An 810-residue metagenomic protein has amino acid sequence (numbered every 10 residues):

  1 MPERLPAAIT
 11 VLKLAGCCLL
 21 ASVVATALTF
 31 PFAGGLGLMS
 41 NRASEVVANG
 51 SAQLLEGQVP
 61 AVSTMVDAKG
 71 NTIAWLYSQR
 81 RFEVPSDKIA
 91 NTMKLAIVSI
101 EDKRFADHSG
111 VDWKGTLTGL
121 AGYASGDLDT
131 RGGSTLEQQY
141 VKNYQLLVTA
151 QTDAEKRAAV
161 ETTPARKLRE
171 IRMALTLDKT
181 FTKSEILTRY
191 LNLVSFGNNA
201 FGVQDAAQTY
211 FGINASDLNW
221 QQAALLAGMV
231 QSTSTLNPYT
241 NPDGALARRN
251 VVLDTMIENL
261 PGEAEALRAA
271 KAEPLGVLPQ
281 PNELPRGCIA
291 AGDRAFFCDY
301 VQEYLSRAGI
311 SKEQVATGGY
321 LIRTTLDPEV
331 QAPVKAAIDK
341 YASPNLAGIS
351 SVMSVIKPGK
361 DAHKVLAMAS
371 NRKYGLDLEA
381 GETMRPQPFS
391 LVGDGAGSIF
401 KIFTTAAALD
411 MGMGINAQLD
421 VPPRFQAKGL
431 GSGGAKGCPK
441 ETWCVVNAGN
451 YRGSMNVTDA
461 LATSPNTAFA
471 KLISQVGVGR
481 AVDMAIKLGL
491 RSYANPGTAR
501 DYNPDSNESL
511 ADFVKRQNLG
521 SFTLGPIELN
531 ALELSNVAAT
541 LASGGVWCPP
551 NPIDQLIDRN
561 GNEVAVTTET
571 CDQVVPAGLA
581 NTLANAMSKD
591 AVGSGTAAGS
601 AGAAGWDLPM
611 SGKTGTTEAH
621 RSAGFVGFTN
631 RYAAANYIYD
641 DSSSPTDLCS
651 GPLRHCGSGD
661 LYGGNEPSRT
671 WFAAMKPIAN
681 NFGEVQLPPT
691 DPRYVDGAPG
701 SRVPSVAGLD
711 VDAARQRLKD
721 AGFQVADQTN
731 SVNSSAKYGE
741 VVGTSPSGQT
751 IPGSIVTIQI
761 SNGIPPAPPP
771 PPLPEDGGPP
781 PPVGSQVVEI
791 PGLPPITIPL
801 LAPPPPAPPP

Functional and structural regions predicted by a protein language model:
M1-T64: N-terminal type II signal-anchor transmembrane helix that functions as the membrane-insertion/stop-transfer segment
V59-P261, K373, A462-S464, I473-G477 (+1 more regions): Peptidoglycan glycan-strand catalytic modules in the bacterial/periplasmic cell-wall system
N71-F82, D205-T209, S234-P238, K312-G318 (+7 more regions): Short pre-catalytic segments that frame enzyme active sites
A106-T116, V203, E263-E265, L409-S432 (+2 more regions): Short, well-structured active-site flanking segments
Q139-A150, N192-N199, S216, W220-S232 (+12 more regions): Glycine-rich, acidic and aromatic/proline-enriched surface loops and short helix-turn segments that act as binding
E263-R323, I349: Non-catalytic structural connector segments
Y320, T324-L346, M353-V355, M368-S370 (+5 more regions): A penicillin-recognizing enzyme superfamily signal
P677-P810: Ligand-recognition elements built from short beta-strands and adjacent flexible loops
